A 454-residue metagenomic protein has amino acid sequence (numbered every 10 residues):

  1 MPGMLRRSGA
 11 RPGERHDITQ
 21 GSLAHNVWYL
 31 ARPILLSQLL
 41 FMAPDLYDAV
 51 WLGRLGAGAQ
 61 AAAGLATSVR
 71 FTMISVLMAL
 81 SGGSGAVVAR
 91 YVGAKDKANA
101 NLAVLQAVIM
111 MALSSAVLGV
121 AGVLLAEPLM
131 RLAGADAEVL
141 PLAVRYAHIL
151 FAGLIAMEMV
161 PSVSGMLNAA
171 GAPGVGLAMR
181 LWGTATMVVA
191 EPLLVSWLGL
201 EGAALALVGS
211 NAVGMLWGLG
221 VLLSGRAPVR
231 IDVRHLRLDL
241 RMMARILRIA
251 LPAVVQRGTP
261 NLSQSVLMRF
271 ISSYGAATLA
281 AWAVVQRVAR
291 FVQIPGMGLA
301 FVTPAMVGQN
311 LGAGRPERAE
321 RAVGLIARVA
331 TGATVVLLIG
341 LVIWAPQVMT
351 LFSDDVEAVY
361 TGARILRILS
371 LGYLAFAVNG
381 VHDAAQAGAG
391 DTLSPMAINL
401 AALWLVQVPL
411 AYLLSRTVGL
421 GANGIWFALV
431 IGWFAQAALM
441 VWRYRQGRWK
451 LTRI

Functional and structural regions predicted by a protein language model:
M1-I34, V88-I155, T186-L251, V307-G372 (+1 more regions): Short alpha-helical transmembrane segments in multi-pass integral membrane proteins
I18-V50, R54-L55, S68-G83, V87 (+5 more regions): N-terminal transmembrane alpha-helices
Y29-D48, I149, V160, G183 (+4 more regions): Transmembrane helical elements of multi-pass membrane transporters/channels
Q38-M42, S75, S115, G119 (+11 more regions): Residue-level hotspots within the lipid-embedded alpha helices of multi-pass solute transporters
L39-A61, M130-A137, L193-L198, V254 (+4 more regions): Helix-terminus/linker motif at the lipid-water interface of multi-pass membrane proteins
L46-V50, V120, P128, S162-M166 (+9 more regions): Alpha-helical transmembrane segments of multipass membrane proteins
A57-S68, A143-A147, A204, A276-F291 (+2 more regions): Small-residue hotspots at the loop-to-helix junctions and early N-terminal turns of transmembrane alpha-helices
Q60-V120, M157-G176, A281-A345, F376-I398: Small-residue-rich hydrophobic transmembrane alpha-helices
